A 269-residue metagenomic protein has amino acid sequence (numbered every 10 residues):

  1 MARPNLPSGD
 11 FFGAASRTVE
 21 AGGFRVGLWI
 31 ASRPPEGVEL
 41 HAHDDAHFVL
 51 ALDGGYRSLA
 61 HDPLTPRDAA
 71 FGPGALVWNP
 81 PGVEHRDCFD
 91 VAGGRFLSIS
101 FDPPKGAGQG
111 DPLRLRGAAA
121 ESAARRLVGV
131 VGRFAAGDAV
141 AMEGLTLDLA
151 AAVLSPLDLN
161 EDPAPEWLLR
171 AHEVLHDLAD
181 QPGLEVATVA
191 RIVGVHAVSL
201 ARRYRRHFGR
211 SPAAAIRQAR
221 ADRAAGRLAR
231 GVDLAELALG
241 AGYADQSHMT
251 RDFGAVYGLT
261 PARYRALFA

Functional and structural regions predicted by a protein language model:
M1-G22: N-terminal low-complexity or simple alpha-helical regulatory segments that function as activation/interaction modules
A15-L113: N-terminal regulatory/effector-sensing and dimerization cores that precede helix-turn-helix DNA-binding domains
R33-P34, S155-N160, R202-G209: Short, Lys/Arg-enriched N-terminal segment that forms or immediately precedes the first helix of a structured domain
D90-P163, L168-L169, E173: Compact structured core domains
A118-V128, E143, L157-V193, A214-D233 (+1 more regions): A short, Lys/Arg-enriched amphipathic alpha-helix from helix-turn-helix/homeodomain DNA-binding modules
V186-D222, A238-L267: Basic/polar phosphate-binding segments, predominantly the helix-turn-helix DNA-binding elements of transcriptional
